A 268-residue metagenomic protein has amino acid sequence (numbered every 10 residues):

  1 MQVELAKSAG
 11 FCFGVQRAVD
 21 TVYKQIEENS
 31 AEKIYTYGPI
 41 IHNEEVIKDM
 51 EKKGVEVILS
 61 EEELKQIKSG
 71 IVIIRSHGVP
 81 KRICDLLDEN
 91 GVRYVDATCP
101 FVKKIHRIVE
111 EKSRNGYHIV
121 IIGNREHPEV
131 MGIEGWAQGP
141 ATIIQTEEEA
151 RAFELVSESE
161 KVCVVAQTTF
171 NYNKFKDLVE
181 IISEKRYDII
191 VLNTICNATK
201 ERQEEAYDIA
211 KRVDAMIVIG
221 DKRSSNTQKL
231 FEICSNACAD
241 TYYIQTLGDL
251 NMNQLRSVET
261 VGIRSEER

Functional and structural regions predicted by a protein language model:
Q2-Q138, T142-S157, Y172, D177-S183 (+1 more regions): Active-site loop-to-helix "anion-binding N-cap" substructures in soluble metabolic enzymes
S60-E61, T98, G123, I190-N193 (+1 more regions): A short glycine-rich beta-strand->turn/loop micro-motif centered on a GG-aromatic cluster
K68-S69, K211-R212, S257: Alpha-helix C-terminal capping/helix-to-coil transition sites in glycosyltransferase folds
I143-E148, T168-F175, N193-E204, K222-R223 (+1 more regions): A general structural motif
I182-A215, G220-D221, Q228-Y243: Active-site rim loops that border cofactor/substrate pockets in soluble metabolic enzymes
V261-I263: Phosphate-binding loop/pocket of nucleotide- and phosphate-handling active sites
E267-R268: Conserved small/polar residues in nucleotide/adenosyl-binding loops
